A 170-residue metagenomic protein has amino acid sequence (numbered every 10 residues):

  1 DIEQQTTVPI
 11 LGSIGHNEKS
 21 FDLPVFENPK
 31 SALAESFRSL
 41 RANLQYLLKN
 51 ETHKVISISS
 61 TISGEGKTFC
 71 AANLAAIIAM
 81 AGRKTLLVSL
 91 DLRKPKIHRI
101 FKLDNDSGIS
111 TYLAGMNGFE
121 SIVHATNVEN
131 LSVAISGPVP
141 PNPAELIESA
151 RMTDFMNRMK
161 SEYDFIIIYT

Functional and structural regions predicted by a protein language model:
D1-F21: Juxtamembrane cytosolic face of transmembrane helices
H16-E18, P29-T170: P-loop NTP-binding module
